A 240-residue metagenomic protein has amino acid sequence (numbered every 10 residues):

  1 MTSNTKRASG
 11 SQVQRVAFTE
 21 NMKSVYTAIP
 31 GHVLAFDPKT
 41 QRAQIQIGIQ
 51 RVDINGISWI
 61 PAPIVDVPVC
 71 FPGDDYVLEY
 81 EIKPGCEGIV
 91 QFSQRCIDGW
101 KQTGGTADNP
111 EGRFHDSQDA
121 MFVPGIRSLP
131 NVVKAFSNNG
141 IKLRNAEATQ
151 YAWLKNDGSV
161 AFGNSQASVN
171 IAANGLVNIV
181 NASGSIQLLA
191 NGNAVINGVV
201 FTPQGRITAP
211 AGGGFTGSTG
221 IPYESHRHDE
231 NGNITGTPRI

Functional and structural regions predicted by a protein language model:
T2-A182: Hydrophobic packing positions characteristic of elongated beta-solenoid/beta-helix-type spike/fiber shafts
T2-A8, S165-I240: Intrinsic-disorder/coil detector with helix-boundary
